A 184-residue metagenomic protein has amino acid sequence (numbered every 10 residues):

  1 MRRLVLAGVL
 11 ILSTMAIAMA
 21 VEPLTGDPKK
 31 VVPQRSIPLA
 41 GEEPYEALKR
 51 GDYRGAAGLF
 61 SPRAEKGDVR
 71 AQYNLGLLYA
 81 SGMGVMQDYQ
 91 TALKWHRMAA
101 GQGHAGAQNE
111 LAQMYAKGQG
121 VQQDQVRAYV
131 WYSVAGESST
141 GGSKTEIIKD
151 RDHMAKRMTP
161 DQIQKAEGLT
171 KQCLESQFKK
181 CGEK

Functional and structural regions predicted by a protein language model:
A7-A16: Bacterial N-terminal signal peptides
I17-R54, G58: N-terminal leader/linker segments that initiate helical-solenoid repeat arrays
L24-V31, I37, S143-K184: Terminal, low-structured helical/coil segments at or just beyond the last alpha-helical repeat
A40-A47, L59-R63, N74-S81, V85 (+3 more regions): Hydrophobic face of amphipathic alpha-helices that form TPR/SEL1-like repeat modules and related alpha-solenoid
K49-R50, E65-K66, R70, Y79-Q87 (+5 more regions): Short coil/turn and helix-start
